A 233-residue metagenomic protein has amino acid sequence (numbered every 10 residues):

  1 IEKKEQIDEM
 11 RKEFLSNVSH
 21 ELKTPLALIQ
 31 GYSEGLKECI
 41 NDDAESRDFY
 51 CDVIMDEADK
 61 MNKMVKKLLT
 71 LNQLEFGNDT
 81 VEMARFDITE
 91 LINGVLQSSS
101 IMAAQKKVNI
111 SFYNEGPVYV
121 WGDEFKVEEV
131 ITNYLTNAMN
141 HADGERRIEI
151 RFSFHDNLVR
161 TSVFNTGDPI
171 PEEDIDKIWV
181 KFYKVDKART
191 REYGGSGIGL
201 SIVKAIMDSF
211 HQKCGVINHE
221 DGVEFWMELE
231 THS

Functional and structural regions predicted by a protein language model:
K37-E45: Short acidic helix/loop segment immediately C-terminal to the autophosphorylated histidine in two-component histidine
D56-M64: Short alpha-helical segment of the dimerization/phosphotransfer core of two-component systems
F76-V81, Y119-G122: Conserved micro-motifs of the catalytic ATP-binding
E82-R85, A104, N109-V118: Conserved catalytic submotifs in the C-terminal HATPase_c
A138-M139: Short helix-loop "hinge" at the ATP-lid/N-box region of the Bergerat-fold HATPase_c
I170-K184: Short conserved segment of the HATPase_c
H211-Q212: Conserved glycine-rich
